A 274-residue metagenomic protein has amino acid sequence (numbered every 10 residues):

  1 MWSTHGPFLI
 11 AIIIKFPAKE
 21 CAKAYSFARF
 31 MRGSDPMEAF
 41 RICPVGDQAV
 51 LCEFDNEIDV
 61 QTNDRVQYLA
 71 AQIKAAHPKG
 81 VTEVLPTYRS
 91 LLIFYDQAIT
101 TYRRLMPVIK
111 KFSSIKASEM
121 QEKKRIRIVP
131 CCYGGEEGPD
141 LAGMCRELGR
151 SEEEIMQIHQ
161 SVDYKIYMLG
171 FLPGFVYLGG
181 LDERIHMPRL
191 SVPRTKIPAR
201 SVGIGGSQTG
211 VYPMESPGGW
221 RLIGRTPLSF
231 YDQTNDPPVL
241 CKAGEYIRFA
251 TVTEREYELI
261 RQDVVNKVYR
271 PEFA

Functional and structural regions predicted by a protein language model:
I12, R29-R32: N-terminal export/targeting signal detector
R32-A274: Glycine-rich active-site loops that engage anionic ligands at enzyme catalytic sites
